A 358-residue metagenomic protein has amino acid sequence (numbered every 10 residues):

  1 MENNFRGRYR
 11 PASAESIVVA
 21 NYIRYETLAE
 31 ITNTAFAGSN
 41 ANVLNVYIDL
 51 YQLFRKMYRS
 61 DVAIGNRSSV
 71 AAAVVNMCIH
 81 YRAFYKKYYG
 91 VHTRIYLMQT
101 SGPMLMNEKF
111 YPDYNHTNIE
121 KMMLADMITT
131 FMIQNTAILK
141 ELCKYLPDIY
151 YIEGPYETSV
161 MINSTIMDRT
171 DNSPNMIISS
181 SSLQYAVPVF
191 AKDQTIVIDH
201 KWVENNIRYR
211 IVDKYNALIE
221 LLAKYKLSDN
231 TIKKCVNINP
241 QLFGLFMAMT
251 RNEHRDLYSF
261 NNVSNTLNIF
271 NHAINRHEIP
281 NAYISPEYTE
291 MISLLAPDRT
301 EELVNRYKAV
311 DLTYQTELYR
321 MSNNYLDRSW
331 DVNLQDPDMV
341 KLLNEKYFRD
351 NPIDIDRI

Functional and structural regions predicted by a protein language model:
G7-S13, A35-N45, A83, K87-Y96 (+3 more regions): Non-catalytic nucleic-acid-binding/docking modules located in mid-to-C-terminal regions of nucleic-acid enzymes
R10-S173, F190-V203: Noncatalytic, basic helical substrate-engagement surface that gates or grips nucleic-acid strands
I177-S179: Conserved RecA-like ASCE P-loop NTPase motor core of nucleic-acid helicases/translocases
Y185-A186: Hydrophobic, aromatic-enriched interface-forming segments
